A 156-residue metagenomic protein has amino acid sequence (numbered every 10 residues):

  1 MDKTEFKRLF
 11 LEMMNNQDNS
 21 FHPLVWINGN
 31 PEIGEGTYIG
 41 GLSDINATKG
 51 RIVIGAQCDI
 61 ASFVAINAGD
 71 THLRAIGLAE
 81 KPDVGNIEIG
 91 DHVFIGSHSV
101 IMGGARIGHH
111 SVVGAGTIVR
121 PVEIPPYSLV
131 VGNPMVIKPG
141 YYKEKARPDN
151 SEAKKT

Functional and structural regions predicted by a protein language model:
M1-G36: Extended, small-residue-rich solenoid/repeat segments and analogous flexible loops that form exposed scaffolds
E5, L73, E152-A153: Low-complexity, compositionally biased segments
L9, E144-T156: Charged, low-complexity C-terminal accessory regions
H22, I27-I33, Y38-R106, T117 (+3 more regions): Flexible, glycine/small-residue-enriched loop-and-beta-strand segment within the central core of proteins
Y127-L129: Extracellular disulfide-bonded cysteine-rich modules/repeats
